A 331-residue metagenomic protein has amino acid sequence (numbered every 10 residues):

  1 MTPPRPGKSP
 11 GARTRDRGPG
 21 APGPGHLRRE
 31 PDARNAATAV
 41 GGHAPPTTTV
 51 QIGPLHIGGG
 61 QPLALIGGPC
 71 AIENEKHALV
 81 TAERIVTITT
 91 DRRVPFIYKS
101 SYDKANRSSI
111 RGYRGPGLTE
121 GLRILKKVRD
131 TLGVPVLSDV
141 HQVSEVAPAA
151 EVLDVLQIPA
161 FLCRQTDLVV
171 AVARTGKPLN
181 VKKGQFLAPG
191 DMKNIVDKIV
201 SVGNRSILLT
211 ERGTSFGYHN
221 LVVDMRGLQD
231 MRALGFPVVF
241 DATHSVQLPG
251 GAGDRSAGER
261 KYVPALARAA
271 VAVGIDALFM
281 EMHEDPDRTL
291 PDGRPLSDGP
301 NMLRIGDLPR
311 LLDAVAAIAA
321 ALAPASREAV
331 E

Functional and structural regions predicted by a protein language model:
M1-A36: Compositionally biased, low-complexity flexible segments
N35-L65, A320-E331: N-terminal amphipathic alpha-helix/helix-capping segment at the start of soluble metabolic enzymes
P62-I66, P95-K99, P135-L137, D154-V155 (+4 more regions): Structural preference for beta-strand elements that scaffold enzyme active sites
P69-A78, F96-L118, M282-L296: Glycine-rich, proline-tolerant flexible connector loops at the mouths of alpha/beta enzymes
I85-T87, D91, Y113-L137, V172-P178 (+2 more regions): Alpha-helix-loop-beta-strand connector modules within alpha/beta enzyme cores
R111-T119, V155-L162, Y218-M225, V246-V271 (+4 more regions): Active-site-adjacent loop and "lid" segments of alpha/beta metabolic enzymes
P116-G117, T131-E145, D154-D167, P178-P189 (+1 more regions): Catalytic beta/alpha-barrel core
T175-P286: Catalytic alpha/beta core domains of metabolic enzymes, predominantly
